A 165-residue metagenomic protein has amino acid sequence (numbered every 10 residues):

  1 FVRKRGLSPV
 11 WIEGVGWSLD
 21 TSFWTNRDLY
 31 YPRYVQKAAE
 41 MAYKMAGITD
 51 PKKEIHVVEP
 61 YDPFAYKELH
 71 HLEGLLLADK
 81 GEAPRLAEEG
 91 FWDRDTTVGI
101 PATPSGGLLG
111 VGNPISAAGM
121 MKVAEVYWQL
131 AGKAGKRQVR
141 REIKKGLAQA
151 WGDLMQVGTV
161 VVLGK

Functional and structural regions predicted by a protein language model:
F1-M41, F91-S105, L109, R137-K145 (+3 more regions): Condensing-enzyme catalytic core mediating Claisen C-C bond formation in acyl metabolism
W24-D28, D62-R85, T96, P114 (+1 more regions): Short glycine/threonine-rich loop-to-helix capping motif typified by GTGT followed within a few residues by an Asp-Pro
Y31, V35, F64-K67, I115-K122: Catalytic-loop motifs flanking and including active-site residues across diverse enzymes
A38-E54, A134: Phosphate/pyrophosphate-binding loops at sites that engage ATP/ADP/AMP, CoA/4′-phosphopantetheine, polyphosphate
Y43, L75-D79, Y127-A134, G164: Structural signal for hydrophobic packing residues in well-ordered secondary-structure cores of soluble enzyme domains
E54-P60: Short glycine-rich phosphate-binding loop at a beta-alpha junction
A78-G90, A134-R141: A glycine-biased, small/acidic residue-tolerant capping/turn segment at secondary-structure junctions
P114-A134: Active-site-proximal alpha-helical scaffold in enzymes
